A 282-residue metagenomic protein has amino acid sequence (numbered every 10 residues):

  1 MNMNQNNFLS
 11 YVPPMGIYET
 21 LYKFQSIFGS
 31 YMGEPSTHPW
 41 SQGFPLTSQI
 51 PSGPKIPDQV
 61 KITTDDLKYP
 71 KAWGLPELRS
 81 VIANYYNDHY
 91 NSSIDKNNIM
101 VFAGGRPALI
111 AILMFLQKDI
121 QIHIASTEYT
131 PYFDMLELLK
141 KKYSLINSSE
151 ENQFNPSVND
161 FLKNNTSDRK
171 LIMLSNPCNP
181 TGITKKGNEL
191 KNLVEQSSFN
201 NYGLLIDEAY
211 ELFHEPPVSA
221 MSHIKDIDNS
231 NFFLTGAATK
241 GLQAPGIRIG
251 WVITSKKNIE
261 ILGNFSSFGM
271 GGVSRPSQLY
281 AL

Functional and structural regions predicted by a protein language model:
N2-Y11: Generic N-terminal amphipathic, Lys/Arg-enriched alpha-helix
Y11-A103: N-terminal small-domain helix-loop-helix segment of the aminotransferase-like
H38-W40, H123, S144, L205 (+2 more regions): Hydrophobic/aromatic beta-strand patches that form the interior of the parallel beta-sheet core in alpha/beta enzyme
L46-P51, P180-I183, L212-F213, L242-A244: Short catalytic/ligand-binding loop motif for oxyanion handling, primarily in non-cytosolic enzymes, centered on
D66-S197, E211-I227, F233: Conserved core of the PLP fold type I
N176, L204-L205: Residue-level marker for buried hydrophobic side chains located in beta-strands that build the well-ordered beta-sheet
E208: Walker B catalytic acidic pair
K225-L282: Conserved core segment of the aminotransferase class I/II
